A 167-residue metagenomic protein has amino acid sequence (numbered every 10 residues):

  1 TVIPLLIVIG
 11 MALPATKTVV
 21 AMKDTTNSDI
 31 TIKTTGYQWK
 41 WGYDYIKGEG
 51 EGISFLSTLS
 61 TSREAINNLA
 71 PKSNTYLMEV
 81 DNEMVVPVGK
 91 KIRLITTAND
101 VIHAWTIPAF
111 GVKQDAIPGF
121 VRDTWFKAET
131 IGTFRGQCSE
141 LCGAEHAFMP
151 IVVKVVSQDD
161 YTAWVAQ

Functional and structural regions predicted by a protein language model:
T1-Q167: Non-transmembrane, membrane-proximal soluble domains of secreted or membrane proteins
